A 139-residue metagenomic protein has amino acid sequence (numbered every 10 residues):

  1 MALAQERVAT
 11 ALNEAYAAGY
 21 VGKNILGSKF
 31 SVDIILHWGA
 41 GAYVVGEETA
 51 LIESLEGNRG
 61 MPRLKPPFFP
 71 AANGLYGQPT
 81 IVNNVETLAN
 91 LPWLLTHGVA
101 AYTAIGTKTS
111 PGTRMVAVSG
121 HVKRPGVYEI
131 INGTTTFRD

Functional and structural regions predicted by a protein language model:
M1: Glycine-rich phosphate/pyrophosphate-binding loops and their adjacent beta-strand/loop elements at enzyme active sites
Q5-N132: Hydrophobic alpha-helical positions that pack around
G133-D139: Short amphipathic, charge-patterned alpha-helical segments
